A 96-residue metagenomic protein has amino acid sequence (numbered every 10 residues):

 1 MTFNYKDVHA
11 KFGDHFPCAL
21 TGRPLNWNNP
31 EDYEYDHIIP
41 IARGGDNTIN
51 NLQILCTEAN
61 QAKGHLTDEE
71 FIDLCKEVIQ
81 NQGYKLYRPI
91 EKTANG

Functional and structural regions predicted by a protein language model:
M1-L20: Short, charged surface segments at domain edges that flank catalytic/cofactor-binding sites
F3-Y5, Y35, I49, D68: Structural motif detector for alpha-helix initiation sites
D7, I41, N60: Generic anion/oxyanion-binding catalytic loop in active/binding sites
L20-T21, C75: Conserved short hydrophobic patches within well-ordered secondary structure
G22-I54, K63: Histidine-centered nuclease catalytic patch
W27, L52-L74, I79: Short Cys/His-centered divalent metal-binding micro-motifs
D46-A62, N81-G96: Short Fe-S-cluster ligation motifs
